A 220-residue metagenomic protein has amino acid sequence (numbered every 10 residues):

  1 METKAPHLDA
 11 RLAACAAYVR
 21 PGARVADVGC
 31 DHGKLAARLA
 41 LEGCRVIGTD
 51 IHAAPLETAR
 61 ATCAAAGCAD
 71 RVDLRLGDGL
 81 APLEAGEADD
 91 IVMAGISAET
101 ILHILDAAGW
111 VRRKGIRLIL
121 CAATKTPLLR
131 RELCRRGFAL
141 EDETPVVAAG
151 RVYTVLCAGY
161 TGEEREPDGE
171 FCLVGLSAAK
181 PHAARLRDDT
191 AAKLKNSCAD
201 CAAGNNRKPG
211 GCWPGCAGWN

Functional and structural regions predicted by a protein language model:
M1-G22, A37: S-adenosyl-L-methionine
E2-A10, E99-N220: Class I S-adenosyl-L-methionine
G22-D31: Conserved class I S-adenosyl-L-methionine
H32-C44: Conserved SAM-binding loop of SAM-dependent methyltransferases across substrates and taxa, primarily the Class I
R45-D50: Conserved SAM-binding motif I beta-strand of class I
H52-A54: Conserved SAM/SAH-binding beta-strand->alpha-helix loop
E57-A85: S-adenosyl-L-methionine
A88-G95: Short SAM/SAH-binding signature in class I
